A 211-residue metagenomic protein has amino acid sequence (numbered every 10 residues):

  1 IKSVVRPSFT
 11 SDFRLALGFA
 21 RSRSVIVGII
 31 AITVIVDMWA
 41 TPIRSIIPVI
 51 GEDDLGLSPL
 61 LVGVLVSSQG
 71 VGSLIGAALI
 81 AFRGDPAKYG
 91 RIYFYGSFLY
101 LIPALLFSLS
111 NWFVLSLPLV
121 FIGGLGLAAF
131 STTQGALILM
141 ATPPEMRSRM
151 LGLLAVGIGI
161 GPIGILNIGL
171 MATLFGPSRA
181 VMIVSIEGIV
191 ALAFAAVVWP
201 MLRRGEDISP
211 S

Functional and structural regions predicted by a protein language model:
I1-A31: Juxtamembrane intracellular "pre-TM" segments in multi-pass secondary transporters
D12-R14, R21, I35, I47-S211: C-terminal transmembrane bundle of multi-pass solute transporters/carriers
I29-I30, M38-I50: Short helix-kink/termination motifs in transmembrane helices of multi-pass secondary transporters
